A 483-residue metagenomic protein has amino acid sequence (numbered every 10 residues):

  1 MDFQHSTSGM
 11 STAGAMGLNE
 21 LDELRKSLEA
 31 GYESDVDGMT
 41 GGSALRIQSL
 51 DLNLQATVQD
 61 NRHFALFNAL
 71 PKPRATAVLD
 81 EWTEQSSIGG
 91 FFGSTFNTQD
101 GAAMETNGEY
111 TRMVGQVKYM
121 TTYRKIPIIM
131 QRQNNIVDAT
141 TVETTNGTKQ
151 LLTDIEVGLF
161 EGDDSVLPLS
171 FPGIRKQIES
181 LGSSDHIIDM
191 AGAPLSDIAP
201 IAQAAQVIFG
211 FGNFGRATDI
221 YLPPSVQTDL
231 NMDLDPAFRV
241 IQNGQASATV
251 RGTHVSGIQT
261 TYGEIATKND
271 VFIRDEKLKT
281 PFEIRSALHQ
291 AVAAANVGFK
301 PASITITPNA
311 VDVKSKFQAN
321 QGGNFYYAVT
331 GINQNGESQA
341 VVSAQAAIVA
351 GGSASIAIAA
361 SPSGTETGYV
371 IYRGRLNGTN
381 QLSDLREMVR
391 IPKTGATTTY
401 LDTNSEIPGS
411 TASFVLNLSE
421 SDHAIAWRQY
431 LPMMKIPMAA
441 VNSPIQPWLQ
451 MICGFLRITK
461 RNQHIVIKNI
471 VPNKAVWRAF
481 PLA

Functional and structural regions predicted by a protein language model:
M1-K300, T305, N324, A347-A350 (+4 more regions): Flexible, glycine/threonine- and acidic-rich loop/arm segments that mediate assembly and lattice contacts in viral
L288-E420: Disordered, low-complexity "stalk" and linker segments at domain junctions of extracellular and cell-surface proteins
